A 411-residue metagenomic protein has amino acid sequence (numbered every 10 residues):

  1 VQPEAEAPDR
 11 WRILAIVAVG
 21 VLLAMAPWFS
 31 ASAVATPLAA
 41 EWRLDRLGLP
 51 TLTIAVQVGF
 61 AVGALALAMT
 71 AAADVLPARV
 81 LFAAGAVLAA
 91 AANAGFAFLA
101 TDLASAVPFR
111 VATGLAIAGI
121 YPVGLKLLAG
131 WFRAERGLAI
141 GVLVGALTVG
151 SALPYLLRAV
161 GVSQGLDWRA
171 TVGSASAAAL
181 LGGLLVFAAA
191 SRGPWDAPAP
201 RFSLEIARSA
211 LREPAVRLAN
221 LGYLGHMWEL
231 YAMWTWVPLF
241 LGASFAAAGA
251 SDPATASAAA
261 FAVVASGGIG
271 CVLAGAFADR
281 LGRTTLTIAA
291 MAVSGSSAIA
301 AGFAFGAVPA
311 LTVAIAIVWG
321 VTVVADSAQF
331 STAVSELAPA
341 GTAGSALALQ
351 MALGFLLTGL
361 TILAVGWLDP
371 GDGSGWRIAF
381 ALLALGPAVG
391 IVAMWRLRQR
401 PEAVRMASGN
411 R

Functional and structural regions predicted by a protein language model:
Q2-A7, G193-L221: Juxtamembrane intracellular "pre-TM" segments in multi-pass secondary transporters
A31-A35, A215-G268, S331, T361-I362: Extracytoplasmic gate region of multi-pass secondary transporters
A64-D102, A278: Conserved MFS/SLC helix-loop-helix module at the cytosolic interface between two early adjacent transmembrane helices
F109-A146: Cytoplasmic helix-loop-helix junction between adjacent transmembrane helices in 12-TM secondary transporters
A134, V142-A190: Helix-loop-helix hairpin linking two adjacent transmembrane segments in secondary transporters
S176-A197, G390-R398: C-terminal membrane-cytosol helix-exit motif in multi-pass small-molecule transporters
L281-F330: C-terminal transmembrane helical hairpin of 12-TM major facilitator-type secondary transporters
L337-G371: A late C-terminal transmembrane helix in Major Facilitator Superfamily
